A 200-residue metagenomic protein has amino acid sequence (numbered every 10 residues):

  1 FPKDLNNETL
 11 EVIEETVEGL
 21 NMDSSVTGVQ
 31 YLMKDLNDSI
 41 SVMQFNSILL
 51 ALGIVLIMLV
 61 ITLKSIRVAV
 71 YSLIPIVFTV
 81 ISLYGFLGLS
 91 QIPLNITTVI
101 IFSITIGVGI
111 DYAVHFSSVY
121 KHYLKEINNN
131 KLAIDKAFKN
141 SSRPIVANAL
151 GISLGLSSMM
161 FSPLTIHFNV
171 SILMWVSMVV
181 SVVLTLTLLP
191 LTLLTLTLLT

Functional and structural regions predicted by a protein language model:
F1-E11: Solvent-exposed, non-transmembrane alpha-helical starts
D4, E18-T200: Membrane-embedded transmembrane helical bundles of large multi-pass transporters/channels
I13-E15: Extracytoplasmic/periplasmic regions of membrane proteins
